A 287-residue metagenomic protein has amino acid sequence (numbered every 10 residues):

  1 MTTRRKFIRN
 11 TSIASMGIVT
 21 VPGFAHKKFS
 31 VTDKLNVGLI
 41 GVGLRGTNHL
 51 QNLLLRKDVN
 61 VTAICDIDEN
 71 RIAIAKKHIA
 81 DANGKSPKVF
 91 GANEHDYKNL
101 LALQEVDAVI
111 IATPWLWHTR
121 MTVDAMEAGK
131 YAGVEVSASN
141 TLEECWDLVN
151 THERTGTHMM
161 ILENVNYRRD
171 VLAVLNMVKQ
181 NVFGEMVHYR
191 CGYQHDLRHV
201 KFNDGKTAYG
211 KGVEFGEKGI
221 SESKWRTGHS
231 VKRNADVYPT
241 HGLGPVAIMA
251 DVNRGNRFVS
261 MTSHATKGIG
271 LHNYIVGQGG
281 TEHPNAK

Functional and structural regions predicted by a protein language model:
M1-V134, E143-H158: N-terminal glycine-/serine-/threonine-rich beta1-alpha1-beta2 phosphate-ribose binding loop of Rossmann-like
S12-S15, S30, S86, S137-S139 (+3 more regions): Generic serine detector
G41, R45, R154-H158, V165-K287: Predominantly a Rossmann-like dinucleotide-binding segment in NAD(P)-dependent oxidoreductases
E135-S137, E163: Short beta->alpha connector loops at strand-helix junctions that form conserved, small/polar/Pro-enriched
T141-E143, R169: Conserved PLP phosphate-binding loop immediately N-terminal to the Schiff-base lysine helix in PLP-dependent enzymes
